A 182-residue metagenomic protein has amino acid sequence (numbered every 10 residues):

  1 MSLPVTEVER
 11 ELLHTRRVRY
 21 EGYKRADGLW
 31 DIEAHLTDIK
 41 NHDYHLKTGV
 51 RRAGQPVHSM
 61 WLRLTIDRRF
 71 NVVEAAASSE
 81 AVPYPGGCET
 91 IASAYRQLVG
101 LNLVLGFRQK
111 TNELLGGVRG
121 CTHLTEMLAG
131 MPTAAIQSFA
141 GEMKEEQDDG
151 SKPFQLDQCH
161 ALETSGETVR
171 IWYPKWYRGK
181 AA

Functional and structural regions predicted by a protein language model:
M1-W30, H35-D43: Short, Gly/Pro- and small/polar-rich lid/capping loops
L3, G22, L36-A182: Active-site- and interface-proximal helix/loop "cap" or "latch" segments in soluble metabolic and energy-transducing
